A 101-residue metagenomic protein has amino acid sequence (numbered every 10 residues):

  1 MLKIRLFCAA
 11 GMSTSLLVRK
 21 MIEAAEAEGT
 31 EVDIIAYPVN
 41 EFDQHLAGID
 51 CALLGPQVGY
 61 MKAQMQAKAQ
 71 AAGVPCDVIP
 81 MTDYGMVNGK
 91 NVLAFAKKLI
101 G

Functional and structural regions predicted by a protein language model:
L2-V39: Conserved active-site segments centered on acidic
K3, P75-G101: Ser/Thr/Gly-rich flexible loops in soluble cytosolic domains mediating phosphotransfer, phosphorylation
S15-R19, G59-Q66: Short, surface-exposed alpha-helical segments at coil->helix boundaries
R19, E23, A67, A94 (+1 more regions): Short, well-ordered alpha-helices that flank and scaffold nucleotide-derived cofactor binding pockets
P38-Q44, M61: Short acidic active-site motifs
L46-C51: Short acidic/histidine-rich motifs immediately flanking catalytic phosphotransfer sites in two-component signaling
P56: Glycine-rich, N-terminal phosphate-binding loop of Rossmann-like dinucleotide-binding domains
M61-M81: A short, gly/pro- and small-residue-rich
